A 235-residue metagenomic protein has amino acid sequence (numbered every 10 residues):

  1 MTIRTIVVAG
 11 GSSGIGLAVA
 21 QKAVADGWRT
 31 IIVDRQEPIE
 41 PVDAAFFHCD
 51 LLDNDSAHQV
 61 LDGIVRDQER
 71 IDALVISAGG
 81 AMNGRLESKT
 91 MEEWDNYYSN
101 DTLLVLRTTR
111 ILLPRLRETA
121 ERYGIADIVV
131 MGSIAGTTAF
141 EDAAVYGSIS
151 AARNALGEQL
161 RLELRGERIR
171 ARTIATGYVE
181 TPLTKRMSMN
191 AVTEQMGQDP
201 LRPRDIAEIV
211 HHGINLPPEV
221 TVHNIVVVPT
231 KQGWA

Functional and structural regions predicted by a protein language model:
S12-S13: Conserved glycine-rich cofactor-binding loop
R85-L86, E93-Y98: Substrate-binding pocket helix/loop in short-chain dehydrogenase/reductase
E87, T138-A144: Active-site loop immediately N-terminal to the catalytic Tyr-X3-Lys motif of short-chain dehydrogenase/reductase
T109, I149-A152: Active-site helix of classical SDR
P114, L162-R165: Alpha-helical segment proximal to the catalytic Tyr-Lys
S133: Residue(s) in the substrate-gating loop at a strand-loop-helix junction that position the organic substrate next
T173, T193-A235: C-terminal helical subdomain
